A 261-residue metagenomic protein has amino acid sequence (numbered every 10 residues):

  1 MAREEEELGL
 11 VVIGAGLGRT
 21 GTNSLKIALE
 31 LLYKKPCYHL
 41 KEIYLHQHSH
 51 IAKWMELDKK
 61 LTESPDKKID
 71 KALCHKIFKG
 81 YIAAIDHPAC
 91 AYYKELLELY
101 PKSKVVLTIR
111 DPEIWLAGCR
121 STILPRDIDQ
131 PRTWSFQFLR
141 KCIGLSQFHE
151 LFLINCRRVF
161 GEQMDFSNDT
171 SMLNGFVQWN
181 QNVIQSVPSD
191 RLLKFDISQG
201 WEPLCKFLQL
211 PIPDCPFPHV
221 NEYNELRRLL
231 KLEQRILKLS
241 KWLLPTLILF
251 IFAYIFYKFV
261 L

Functional and structural regions predicted by a protein language model:
M1-A72: PAPS-dependent sulfotransferase catalytic core
G14-G16, L40-K41, I85-A89, I109-R110 (+1 more regions): Short His-Asn-centered micro-motif
T22, C90-K94, L116, W201-L204: Short, well-ordered alpha-helical microsegments
K34, E42, K94-S167, L210: PAPS-dependent sulfotransferase catalytic domain
H46-H50, V106-L116, Q178-L237: The conserved 3'-phosphoadenosine-5'-phosphosulfate
E63-F78, P88-A91, P131-K194: PAPS-dependent sulfotransferase catalytic domain
H75-Y100, L107-T108: Glycine-rich phosphate-binding loop used to anchor ATP phosphates in small-molecule kinases, encompassing both
R235-L261: Terminal signal-anchor or tail-anchor transmembrane helices that tether membrane-associated enzymes to cellular
